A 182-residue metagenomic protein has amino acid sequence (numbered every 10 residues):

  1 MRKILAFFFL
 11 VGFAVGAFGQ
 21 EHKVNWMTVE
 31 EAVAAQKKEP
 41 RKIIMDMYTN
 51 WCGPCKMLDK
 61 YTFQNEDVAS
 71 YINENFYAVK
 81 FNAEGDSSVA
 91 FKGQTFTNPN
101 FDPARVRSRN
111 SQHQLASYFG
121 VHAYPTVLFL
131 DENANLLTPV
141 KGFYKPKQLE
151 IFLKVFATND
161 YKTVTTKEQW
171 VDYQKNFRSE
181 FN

Functional and structural regions predicted by a protein language model:
M1-E21: Bacterial Sec-dependent N-terminal signal peptides
Q20-V24, K37, G120, D131 (+1 more regions): Non-globular targeting/processing and membrane-anchoring segments
K23-W26, N65-R107: Thiol-based oxidoreductase modules, predominantly thioredoxin-like and allied folds used for disulfide exchange
V24-K42, I72: A short beta-strand-turn-helix
E39-I43, E74-Y77, Y124, E132-N133: Loop/turn elements at helix/coil->beta-strand transitions in domains of secreted/extracellular proteins
E39-K56, A78: Short active-site neighborhood of thiol/selenol oxidoreductases, capturing the structured segment around
K42, T97-R105, H113-L128: Structural micro-motif
K56-K60, L130: Detector for the c-type heme attachment site
